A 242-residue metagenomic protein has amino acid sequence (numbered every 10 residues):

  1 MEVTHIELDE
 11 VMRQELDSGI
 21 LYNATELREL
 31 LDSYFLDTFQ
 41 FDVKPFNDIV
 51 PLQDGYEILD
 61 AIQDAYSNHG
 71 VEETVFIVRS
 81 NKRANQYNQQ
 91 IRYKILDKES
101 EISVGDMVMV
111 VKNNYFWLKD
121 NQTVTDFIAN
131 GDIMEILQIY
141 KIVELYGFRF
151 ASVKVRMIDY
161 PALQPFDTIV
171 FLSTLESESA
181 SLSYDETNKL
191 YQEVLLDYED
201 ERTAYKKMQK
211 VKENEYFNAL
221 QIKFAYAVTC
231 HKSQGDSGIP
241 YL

Functional and structural regions predicted by a protein language model:
M1-N130, E135-L137, K141-L182: Conserved helicase motor core of P-loop NTPases
E135, I139-L242: Conserved helicase C-terminal RecA-like lobe
